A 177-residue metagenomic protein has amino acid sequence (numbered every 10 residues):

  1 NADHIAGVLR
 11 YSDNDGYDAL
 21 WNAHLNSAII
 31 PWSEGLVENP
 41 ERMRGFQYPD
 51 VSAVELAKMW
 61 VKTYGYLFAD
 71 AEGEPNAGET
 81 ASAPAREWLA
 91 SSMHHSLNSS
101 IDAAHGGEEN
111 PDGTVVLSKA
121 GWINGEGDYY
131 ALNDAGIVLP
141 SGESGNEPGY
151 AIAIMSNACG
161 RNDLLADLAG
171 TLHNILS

Functional and structural regions predicted by a protein language model:
N1-I5: Short, well-structured active-site flanking segments
A6-S12: Short helix- or helix-capping micro-motifs that position conserved polar/aromatic residues at function-defining sites
D18-S177: Penicillin-recognizing serine hydrolase domain
